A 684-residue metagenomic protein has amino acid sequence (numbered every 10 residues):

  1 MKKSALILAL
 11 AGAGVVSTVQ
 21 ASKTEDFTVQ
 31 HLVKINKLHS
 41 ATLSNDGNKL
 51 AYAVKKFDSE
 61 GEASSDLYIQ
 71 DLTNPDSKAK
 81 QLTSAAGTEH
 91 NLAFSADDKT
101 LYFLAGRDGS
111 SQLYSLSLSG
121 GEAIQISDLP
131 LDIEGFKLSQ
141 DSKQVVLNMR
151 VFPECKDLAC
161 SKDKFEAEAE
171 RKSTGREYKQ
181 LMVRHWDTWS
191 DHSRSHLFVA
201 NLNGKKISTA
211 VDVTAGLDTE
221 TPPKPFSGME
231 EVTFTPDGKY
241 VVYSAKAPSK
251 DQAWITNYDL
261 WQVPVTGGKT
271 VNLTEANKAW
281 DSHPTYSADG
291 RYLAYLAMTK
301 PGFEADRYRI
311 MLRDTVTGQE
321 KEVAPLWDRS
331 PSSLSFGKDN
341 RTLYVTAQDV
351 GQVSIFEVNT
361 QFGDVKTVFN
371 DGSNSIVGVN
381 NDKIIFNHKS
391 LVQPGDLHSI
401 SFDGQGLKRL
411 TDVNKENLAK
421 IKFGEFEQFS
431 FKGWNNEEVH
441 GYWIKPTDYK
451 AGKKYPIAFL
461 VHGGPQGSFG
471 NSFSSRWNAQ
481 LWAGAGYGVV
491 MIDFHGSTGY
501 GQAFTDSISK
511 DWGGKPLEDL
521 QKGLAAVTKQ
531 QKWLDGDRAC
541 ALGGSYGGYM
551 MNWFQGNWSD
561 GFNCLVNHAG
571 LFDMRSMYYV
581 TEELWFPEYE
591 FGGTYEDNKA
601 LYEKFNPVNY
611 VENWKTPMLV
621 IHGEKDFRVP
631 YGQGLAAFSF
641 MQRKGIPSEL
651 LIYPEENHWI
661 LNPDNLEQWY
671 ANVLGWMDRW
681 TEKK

Functional and structural regions predicted by a protein language model:
S40-T42, V146-N148, E170-T214, E230-T233 (+6 more regions): Non-catalytic accessory segments flanking enzyme active sites
N45-D46, A96-D97, Q140-D141, P236-D237 (+3 more regions): Residue-level detector of Asp-centered blade-edge/turn motifs that repeat once per structural unit in beta-propeller
G47-L50, D98-L101, V145, V241 (+3 more regions): Hydrophobic beta-strand positions that form the internal "hydrophobic ladder" of WD40/Gbeta-like beta-propeller blades
V54-D66, T83-H90, L104-Y114, L129-E134 (+10 more regions): A flexible loop/linker signature enriched in serine peptidases of the S9 family
L72-P75, S117-G121, L202-K205, P264-G268 (+3 more regions): Short loop/turn segments that connect beta-strands within beta-propeller blades
K453-G463: Short beta-strand element of the alpha/beta-hydrolase
N478, A483-G484, M491-K684: Active-site-proximal cap/loop segments of hydrolase catalytic domains
